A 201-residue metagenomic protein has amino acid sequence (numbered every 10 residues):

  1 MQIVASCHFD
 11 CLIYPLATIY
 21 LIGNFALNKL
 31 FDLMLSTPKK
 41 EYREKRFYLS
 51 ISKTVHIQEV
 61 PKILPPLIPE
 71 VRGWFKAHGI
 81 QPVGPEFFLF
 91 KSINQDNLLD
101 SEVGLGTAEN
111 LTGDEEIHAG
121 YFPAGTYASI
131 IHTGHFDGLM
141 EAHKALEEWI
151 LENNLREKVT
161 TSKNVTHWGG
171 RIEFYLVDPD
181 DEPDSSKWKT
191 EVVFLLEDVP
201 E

Functional and structural regions predicted by a protein language model:
A5, A17-T18, A26: Ala/Thr-enriched low-complexity intrinsically disordered regions
L21-E201: A solvent-exposed interaction/effector surface
